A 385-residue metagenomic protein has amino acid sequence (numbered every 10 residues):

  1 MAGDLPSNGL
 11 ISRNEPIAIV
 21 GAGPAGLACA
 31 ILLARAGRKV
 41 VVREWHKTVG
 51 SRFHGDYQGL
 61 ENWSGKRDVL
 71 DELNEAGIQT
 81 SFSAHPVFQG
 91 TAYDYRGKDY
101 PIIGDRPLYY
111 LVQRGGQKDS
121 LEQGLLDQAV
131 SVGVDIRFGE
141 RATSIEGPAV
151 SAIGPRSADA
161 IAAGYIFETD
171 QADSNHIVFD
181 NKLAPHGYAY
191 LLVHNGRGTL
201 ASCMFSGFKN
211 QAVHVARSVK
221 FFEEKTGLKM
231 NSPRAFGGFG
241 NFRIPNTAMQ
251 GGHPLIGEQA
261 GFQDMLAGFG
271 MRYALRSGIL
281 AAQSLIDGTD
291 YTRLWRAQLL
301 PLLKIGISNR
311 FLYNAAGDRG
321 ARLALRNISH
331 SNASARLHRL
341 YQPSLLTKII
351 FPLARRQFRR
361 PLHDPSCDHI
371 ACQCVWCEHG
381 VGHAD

Functional and structural regions predicted by a protein language model:
M1-I17, R35-A36, T143, G198 (+1 more regions): Extreme N-terminal leader/targeting segments of oxidoreductases
A22, A34-D56: Glycine-rich FAD pyrophosphate-binding loop
A22, H46, G116-R234, G240-T247 (+1 more regions): Predominantly flavin-linked oxidoreductase catalytic cores and closely associated redox partners
G26-L27: N-terminal Rossmann-fold NAD(P) dinucleotide-binding loop
G50-D94, A163: N-terminal FAD cofactor-binding segment of flavoenzymes
P86, Q211-W295: FAD/FMN-dependent oxidoreductases across multiple families
P245, A267, Q283-L323: Active-site-proximal substrate-binding core of FAD-dependent oxidoreductases
A316-D385: C-terminal auxiliary extensions adjacent to catalytic cores
